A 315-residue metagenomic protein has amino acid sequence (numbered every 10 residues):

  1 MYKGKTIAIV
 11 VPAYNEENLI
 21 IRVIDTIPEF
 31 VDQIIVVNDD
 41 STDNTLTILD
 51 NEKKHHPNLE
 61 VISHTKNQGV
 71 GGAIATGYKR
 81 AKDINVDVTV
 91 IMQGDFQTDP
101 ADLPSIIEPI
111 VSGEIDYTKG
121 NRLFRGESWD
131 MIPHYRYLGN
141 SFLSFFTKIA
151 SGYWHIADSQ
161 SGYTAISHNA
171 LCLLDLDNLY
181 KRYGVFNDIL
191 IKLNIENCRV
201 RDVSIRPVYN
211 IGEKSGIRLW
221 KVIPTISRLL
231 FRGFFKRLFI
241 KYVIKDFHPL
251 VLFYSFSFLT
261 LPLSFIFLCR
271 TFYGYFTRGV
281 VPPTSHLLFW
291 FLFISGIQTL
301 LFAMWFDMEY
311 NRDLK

Functional and structural regions predicted by a protein language model:
M1-Y2, L179-K315: Hydrophobic helical membrane-anchoring modules
T6-A8, Q33, D188: Cell-envelope/extracellular polymer assembly enzymes that use nucleotide-activated donors
Y14-F30: Short, well-formed alpha-helical segments that are part of the catalytic scaffolds of diverse glycosyltransferases
N18-R22, D43-E52: Acidic helix N-cap motif at the loop->helix transition within catalytic regions of sugar-transfer enzymes
D32-S41, I62-S63: Short beta-strand/loop segment that forms part of the nucleotide-sugar
N38-T47, F96: A conserved acidic beta->alpha catalytic loop
I62-D83, P100-Y183, Y209-P224: Acceptor/aglycone-binding surface of glycosyltransferases and processive sugar-polymer synthases
V86-Q97: Short beta-strand-to-loop acidic/aromatic patch adjacent to the donor-nucleotide binding site
